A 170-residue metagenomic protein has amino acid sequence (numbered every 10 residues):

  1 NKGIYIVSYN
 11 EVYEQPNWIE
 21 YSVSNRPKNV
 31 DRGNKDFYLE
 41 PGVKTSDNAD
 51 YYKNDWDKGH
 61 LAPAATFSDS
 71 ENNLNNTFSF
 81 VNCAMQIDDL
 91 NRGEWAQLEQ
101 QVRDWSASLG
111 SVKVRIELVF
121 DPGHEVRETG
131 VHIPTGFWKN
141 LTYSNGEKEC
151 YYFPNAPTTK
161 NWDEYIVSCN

Functional and structural regions predicted by a protein language model:
K2-D57: Short, His- and charge-rich active-site/binding loops that engage polyanionic ligands
P41-N170: Domain-level detector of nuclease and nuclease-like folds in predominantly extracellular/periplasmic contexts
